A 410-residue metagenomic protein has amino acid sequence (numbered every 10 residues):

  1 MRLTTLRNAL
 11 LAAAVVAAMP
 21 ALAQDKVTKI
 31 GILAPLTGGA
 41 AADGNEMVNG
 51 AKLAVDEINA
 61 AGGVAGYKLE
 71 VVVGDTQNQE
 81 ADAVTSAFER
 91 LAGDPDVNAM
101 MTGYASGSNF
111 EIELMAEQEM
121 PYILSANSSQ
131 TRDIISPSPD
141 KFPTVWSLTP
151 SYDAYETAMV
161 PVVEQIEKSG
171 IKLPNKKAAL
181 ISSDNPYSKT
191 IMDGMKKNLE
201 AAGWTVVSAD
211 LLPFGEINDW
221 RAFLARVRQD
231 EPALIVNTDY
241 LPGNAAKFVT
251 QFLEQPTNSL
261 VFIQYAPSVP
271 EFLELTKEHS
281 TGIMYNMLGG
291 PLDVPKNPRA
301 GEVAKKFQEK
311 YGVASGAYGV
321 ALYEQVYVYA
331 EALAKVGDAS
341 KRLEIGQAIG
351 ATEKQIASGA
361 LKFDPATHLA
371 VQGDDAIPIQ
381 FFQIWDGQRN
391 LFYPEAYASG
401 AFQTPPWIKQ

Functional and structural regions predicted by a protein language model:
M1-A23: Gram-negative bacterial Sec-dependent N-terminal signal peptides
D25, N49-V71, K168-G170, G203: Signal peptide-proximal N-terminal region of secreted/periplasmic/extracellular or secretory-lumen proteins
V27, A42-M47, A61-I135, L148 (+2 more regions): Beta-alpha junction/loop-to-helix N-cap segments that form part of ligand/metal-binding clefts
G31-G50, G74-A81, Y104-A105, I181-T190 (+2 more regions): Extracytoplasmic "Venus flytrap"
A81-S86, G93, P143-P256, L292-E302: Extracellular/periplasmic Venus flytrap/periplasmic-binding protein
V97-A209, L260-Y285: Extracytoplasmic ligand/sensor domains, especially the bilobed periplasmic-binding protein
S129, F142-T144, T149, V249-Y323 (+3 more regions): Extracellular/periplasmic periplasmic-binding protein-like sensory domains
F307-G319, A330-F392, Q410: Segments of small-molecule ligand-sensing domains
